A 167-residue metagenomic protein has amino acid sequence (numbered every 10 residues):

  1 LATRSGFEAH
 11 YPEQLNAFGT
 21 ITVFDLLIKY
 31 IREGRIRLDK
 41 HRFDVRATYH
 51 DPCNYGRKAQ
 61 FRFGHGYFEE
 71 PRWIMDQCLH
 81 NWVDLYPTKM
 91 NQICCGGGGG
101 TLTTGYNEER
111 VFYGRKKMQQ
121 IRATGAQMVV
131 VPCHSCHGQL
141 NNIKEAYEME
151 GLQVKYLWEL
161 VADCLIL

Functional and structural regions predicted by a protein language model:
L1-L167: Iron-sulfur cluster-binding electron-transfer modules in prokaryotic oxidoreductases
